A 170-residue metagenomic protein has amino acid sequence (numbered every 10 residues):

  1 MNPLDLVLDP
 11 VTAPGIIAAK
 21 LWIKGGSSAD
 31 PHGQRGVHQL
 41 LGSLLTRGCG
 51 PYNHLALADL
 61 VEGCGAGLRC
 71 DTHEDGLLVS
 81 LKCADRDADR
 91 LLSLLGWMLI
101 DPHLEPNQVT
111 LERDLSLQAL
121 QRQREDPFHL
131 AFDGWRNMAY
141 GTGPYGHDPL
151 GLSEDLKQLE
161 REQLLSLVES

Functional and structural regions predicted by a protein language model:
M1-I17: N- or domain-start disorder-to-order transition segments that initiate the globular core
L4-D9, S27-S28, G65-A66, L167: Short secondary-structure capping/turn segments at boundaries of alpha-helices and beta-strands
P14-S43, Y52-D101, Q118, H129-E154: M16 family metallopeptidases and their MPP-like homologs
E62, P102-Q121: Acidic/histidine-enriched alpha-helical segments
L156-E160: Short, charged, amphipathic alpha-helices and their helix-cap/turn boundaries
R161-S170: Non-catalytic, conformational "gating/processing" segments within enzyme and secreted inhibitor domains
